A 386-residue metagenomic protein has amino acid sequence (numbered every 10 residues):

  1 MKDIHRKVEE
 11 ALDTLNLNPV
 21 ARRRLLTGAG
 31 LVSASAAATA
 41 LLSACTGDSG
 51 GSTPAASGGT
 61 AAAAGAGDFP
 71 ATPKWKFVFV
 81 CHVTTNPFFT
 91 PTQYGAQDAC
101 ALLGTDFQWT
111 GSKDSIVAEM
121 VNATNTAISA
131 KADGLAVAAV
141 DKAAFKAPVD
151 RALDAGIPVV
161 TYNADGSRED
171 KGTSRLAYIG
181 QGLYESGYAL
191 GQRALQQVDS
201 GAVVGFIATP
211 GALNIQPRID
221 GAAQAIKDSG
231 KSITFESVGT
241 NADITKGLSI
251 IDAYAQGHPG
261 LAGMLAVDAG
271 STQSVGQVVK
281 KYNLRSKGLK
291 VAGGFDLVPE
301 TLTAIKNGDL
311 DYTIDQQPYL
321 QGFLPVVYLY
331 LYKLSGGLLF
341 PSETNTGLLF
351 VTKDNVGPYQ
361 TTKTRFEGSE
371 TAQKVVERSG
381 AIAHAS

Functional and structural regions predicted by a protein language model:
M1-A21, S33-A40: N-terminal secretory signal peptides
R22-A29: N-terminal export leaders
L41, C45-A55: Bacterial lipoprotein signal-peptidase II cleavage site
A61-P73, N214, I226-S229, L324-S386: Hinge/cleft segment of the Venus flytrap/periplasmic-binding protein
V80-Q93, W109-M120, N163-A164, Y178-A189 (+5 more regions): Hinge/beta->alpha junction and helix N-cap segments in small-molecule ligand-binding domains
A139-D154, A222, T240-A304: Hydrophobic alpha-helical
A143, A147-E185, V298-K306, L310-D311: Flexible loop/hinge segments that line or gate small-molecule binding clefts
K287, G293-D354: Flexible loop/turn connectors
